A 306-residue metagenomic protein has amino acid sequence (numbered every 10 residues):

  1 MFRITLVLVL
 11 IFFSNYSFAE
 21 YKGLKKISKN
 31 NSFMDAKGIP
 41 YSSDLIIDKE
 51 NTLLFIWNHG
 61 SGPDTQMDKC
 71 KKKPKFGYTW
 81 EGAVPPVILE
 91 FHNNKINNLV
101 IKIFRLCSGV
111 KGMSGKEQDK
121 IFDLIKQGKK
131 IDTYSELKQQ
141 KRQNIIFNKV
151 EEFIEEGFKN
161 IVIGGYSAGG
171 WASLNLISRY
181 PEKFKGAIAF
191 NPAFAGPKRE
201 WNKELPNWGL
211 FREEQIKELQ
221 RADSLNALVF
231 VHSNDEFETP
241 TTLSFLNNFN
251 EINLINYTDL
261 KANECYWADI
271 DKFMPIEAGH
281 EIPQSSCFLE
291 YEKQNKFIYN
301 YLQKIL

Functional and structural regions predicted by a protein language model:
A19-T52: A domain-start/cap signature at the N-terminus of enzymes
I47-E90: Short, surface-exposed "cap/lid" segments of acyl-processing enzymes
L89-G115: Conserved alpha/beta-hydrolase
E117-E156: Alpha/beta-hydrolase active-site loop
I163-G165, F190: Short beta-strand immediately N-terminal to the catalytic nucleophile in serine-hydrolase-like folds
G165-G169, S173: Gly/Ala-rich beta-loop-alpha elbow adjacent to hydrolase catalytic centers
P192-C265: The feature captures the conserved acid-bearing segment of alpha/beta-hydrolase catalytic domains
I252-L306: C-terminal catalytic histidine-bearing segment of alpha/beta-hydrolase fold enzymes
